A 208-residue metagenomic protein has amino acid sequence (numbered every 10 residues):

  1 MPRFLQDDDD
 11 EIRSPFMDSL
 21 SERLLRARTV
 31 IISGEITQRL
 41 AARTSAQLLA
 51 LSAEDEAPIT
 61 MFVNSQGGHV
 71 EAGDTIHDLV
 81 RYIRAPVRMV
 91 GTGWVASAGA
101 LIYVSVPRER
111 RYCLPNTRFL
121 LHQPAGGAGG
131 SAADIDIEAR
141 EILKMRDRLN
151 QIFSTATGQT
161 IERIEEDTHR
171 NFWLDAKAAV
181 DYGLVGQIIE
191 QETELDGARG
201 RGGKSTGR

Functional and structural regions predicted by a protein language model:
M1-A98, V104-R208: N-terminal organellar transit peptides
